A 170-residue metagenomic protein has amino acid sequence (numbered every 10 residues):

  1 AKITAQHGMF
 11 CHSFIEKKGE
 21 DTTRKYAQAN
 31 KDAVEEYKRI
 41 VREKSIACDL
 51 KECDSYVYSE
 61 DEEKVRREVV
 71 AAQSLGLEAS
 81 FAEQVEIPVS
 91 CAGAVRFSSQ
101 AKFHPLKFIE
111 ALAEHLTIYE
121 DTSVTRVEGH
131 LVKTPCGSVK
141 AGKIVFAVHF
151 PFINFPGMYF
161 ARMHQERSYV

Functional and structural regions predicted by a protein language model:
K2-E83: Dinucleotide-binding Rossmann-like beta1-alpha1 core, especially the glycine-rich loop that anchors the ADP
F10, T125, P151-F152: Residue-level marker for beta-strand->alpha-helix junctions and adjacent short loops that shape enzyme
K51, F81-A82, Y119-D121, F155: Residue-level detector of family-conserved "landmark" positions at structurally sensitive sites
E52, V89, M163-Q165: A short, structural micro-pattern
S55, A92, E166-V170: Short hydrophobic/aromatic beta-strand or adjacent loop that forms the aromatic wall/cage of a ligand/substrate-binding
E63-S74, C91-K143, A147: Helical element adjacent to the flavin cofactor pocket in flavoenzyme catalytic cores
E83-V89: Flexible hinge/switch segments at interdomain interfaces of large molecular machines
G137-V170: Central helical "cap/lid" subdomain
